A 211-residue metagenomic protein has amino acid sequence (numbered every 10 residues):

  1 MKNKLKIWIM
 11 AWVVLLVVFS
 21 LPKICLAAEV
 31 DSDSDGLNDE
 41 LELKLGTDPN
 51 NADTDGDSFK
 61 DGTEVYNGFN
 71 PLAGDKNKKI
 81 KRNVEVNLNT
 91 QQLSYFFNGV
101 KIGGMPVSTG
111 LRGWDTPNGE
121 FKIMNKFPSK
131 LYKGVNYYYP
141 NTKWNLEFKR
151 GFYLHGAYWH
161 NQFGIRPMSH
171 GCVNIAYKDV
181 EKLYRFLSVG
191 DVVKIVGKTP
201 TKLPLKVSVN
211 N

Functional and structural regions predicted by a protein language model:
N3-L26: Sec-dependent N-terminal signal peptides of Gram-positive bacterial secreted proteins and lipoproteins
C25-K79: Extracellular calcium-associated, cysteine-rich motifs in secreted modular proteins
S34, N38, G56, K60 (+5 more regions): Extracytoplasmic/secreted envelope proteins and their assembly/folding machinery, especially bacterial periplasmic
L43, F96, E147-F148: A general beta-strand register signal
N50, L72, S108, M124 (+2 more regions): Residue-level detector of conserved, well-ordered beta-strand and adjacent loop positions that form binding/recognition
T54-G56, G62-N118: Cell wall/extracellular polymer interaction/catalysis modules
N77-K79, W114-E120, F127-N211: Exported/periplasmic cell-wall-interacting domains
